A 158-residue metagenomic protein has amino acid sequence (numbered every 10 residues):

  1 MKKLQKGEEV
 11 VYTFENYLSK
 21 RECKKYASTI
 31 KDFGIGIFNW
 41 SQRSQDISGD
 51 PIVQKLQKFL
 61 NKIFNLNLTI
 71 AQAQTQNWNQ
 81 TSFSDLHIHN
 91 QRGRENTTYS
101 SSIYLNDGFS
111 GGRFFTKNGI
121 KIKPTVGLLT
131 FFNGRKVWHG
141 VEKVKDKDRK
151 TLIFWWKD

Functional and structural regions predicted by a protein language model:
M1-Q74, W78-T81: Non-heme Fe(II)/2-oxoglutarate
Q57-D158: Catalytic core of non-heme Fe(II) oxygenases with the double-stranded beta-helix
